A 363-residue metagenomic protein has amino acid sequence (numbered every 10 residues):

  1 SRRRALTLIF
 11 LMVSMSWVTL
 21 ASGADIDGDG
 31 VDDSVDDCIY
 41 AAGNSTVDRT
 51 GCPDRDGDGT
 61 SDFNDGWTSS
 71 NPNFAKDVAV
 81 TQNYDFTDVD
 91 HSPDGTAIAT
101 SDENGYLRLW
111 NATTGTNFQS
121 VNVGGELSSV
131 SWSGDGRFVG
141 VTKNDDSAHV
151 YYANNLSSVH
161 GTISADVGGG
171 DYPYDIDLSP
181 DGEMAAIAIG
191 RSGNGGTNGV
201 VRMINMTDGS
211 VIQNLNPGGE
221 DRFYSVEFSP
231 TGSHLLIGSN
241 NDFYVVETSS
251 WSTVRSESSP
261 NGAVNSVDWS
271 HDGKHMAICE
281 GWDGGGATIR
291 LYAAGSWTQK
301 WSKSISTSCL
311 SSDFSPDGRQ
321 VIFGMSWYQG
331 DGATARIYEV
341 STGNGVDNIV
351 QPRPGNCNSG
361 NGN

Functional and structural regions predicted by a protein language model:
S1-D25, D58, W67, V89 (+6 more regions): Secretory targeting signatures
L20-N73: Extracellular calcium-associated, cysteine-rich motifs in secreted modular proteins
F74-V80, T116-V121, S157-D166, S210-N216 (+3 more regions): A short beta-strand motif characteristic of beta-propeller blades
P93-D94, G134-D135, P180-D181, P230-T231 (+2 more regions): Residue-level detector of Asp-centered blade-edge/turn motifs that repeat once per structural unit in beta-propeller
G105-Y106, D146-S147, R191-G196, D242 (+2 more regions): Short glycine/acidic-enriched loop and turn motifs that connect beta-strands
A112-G115, A153-L156, N205-G209, E247-W251 (+2 more regions): Short loop/turn segments that connect beta-strands within beta-propeller blades
